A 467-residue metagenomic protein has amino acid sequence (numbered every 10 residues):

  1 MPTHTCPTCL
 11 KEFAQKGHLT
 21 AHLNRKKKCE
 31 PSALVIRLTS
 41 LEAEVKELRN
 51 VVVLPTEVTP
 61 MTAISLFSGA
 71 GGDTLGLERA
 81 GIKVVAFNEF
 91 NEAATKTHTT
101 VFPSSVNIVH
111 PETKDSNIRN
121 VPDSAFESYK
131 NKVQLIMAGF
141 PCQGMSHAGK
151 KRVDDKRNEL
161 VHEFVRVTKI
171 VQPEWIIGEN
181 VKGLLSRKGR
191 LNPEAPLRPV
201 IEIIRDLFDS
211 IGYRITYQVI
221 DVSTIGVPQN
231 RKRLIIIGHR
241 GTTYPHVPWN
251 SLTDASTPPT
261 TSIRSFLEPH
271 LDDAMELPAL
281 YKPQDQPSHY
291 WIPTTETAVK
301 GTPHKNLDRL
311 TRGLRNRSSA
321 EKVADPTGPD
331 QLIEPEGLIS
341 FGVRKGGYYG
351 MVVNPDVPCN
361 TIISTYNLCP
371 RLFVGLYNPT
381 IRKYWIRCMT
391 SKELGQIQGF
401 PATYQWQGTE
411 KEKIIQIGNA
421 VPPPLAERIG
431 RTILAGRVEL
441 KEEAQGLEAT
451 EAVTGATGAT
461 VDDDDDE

Functional and structural regions predicted by a protein language model:
M1-I36: C-terminal recognition-helix end and immediately following basic linker of small zinc-binding "finger" domains
L34-V51: Amphipathic alpha-helical oligomerization/assembly segments
L54-V85, L207-S210, R233-E467: S-adenosyl-L-methionine-dependent DNA methyltransferase catalytic core
L54-W175, V181-E202: Core alpha/beta nucleotide-donor-binding catalytic domains of modification enzymes
Y129, V222-T224, G347-G350: Short, P/G- and charge-enriched loop/turn segments at secondary-structure junctions
V171-E174, Y213, K232: A short helix->loop->beta-strand "cap" motif at the edges of active sites that frequently abuts
K188-I211, N230-I235, H239: Short, electropositive alpha-helical surface patch
Y213-T224: Conserved S-adenosyl-L-methionine
